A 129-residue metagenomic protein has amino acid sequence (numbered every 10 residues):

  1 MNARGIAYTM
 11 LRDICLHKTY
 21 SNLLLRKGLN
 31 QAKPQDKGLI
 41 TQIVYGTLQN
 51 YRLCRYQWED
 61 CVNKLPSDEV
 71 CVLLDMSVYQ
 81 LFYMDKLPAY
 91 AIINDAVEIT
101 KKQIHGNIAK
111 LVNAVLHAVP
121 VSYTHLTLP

Functional and structural regions predicted by a protein language model:
M1-L126: Class I Rossmann-like S-adenosyl-L-methionine
